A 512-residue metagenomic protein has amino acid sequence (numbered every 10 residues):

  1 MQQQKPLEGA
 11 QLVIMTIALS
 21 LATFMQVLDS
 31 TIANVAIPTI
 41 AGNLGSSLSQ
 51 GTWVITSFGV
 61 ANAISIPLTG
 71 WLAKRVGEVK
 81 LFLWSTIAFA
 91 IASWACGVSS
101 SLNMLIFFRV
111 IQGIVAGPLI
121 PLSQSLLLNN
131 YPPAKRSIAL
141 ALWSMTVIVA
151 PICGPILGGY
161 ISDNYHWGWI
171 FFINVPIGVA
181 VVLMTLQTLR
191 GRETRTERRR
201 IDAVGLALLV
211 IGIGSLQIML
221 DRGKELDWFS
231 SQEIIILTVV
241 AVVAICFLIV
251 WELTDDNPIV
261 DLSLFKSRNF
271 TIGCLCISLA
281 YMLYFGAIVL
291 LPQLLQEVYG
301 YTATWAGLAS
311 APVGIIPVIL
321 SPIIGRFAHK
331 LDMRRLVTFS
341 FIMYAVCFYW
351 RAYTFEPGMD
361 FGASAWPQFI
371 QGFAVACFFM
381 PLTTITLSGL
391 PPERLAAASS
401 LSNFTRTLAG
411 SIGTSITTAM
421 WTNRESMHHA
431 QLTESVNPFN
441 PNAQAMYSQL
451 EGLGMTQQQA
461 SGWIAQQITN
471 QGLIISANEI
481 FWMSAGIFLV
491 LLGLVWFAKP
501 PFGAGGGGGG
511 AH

Functional and structural regions predicted by a protein language model:
Q2, Q50, A180, R406-P500 (+1 more regions): Hydrophobic transmembrane architecture of multi-pass small-molecule transporters
A10-K74, V79-S85, S93, N103-I106 (+8 more regions): Transmembrane core module of solute transporters
V35, P67-L68, L122, I152 (+8 more regions): Residue-level hotspots within transmembrane alpha-helices of multi-pass secondary transporters
P38, S162-D163, D221, P292 (+6 more regions): Juxtamembrane/transmembrane-helix interface segments of polytopic membrane transporters
I66-G205, Q232: Helix-loop-helix hairpins in multi-pass membrane proteins, especially solute transporters
S144, I152-C153, A287, S364-A443: Small-residue-rich alpha-helical segments with characteristic i,i+4
P176-T194, I211-R222, V240-T254, L492-K499: C-terminal membrane-cytosol helix-exit motif in multi-pass small-molecule transporters
L183-A203, V250-I259, E356-P357, N423 (+2 more regions): Helix-loop junctions on the cytosolic side of multi-pass membrane transporters, especially the intracellular loop
